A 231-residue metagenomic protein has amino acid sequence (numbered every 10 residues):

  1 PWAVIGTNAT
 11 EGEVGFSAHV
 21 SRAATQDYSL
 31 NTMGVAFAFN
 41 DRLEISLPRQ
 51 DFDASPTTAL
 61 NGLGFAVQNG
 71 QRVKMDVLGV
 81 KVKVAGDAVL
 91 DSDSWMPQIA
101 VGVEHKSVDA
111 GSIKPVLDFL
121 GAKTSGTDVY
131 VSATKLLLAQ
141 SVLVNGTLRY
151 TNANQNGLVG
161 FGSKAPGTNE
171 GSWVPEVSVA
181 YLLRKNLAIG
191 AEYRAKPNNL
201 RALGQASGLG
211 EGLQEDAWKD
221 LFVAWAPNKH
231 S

Functional and structural regions predicted by a protein language model:
P1-V129, T134-V142, N152, N199 (+1 more regions): Transmembrane beta-barrel domains of Gram-negative outer membranes and organellar outer membranes
S46, A139, L143-Q155, V177-V179 (+2 more regions): Mobile, glycine-rich extracellular loop/lid and propeptide segments that shape or gate substrate/ligand access
S55, Q155-G157, F161: Surface-exposed beta-strand-turn/loop segments characteristic of Gram-negative outer-membrane beta-barrels
E104-K106, L136, T147-T151, L182-R184 (+1 more regions): Histidine- and/or cysteine-centered catalytic micro-motif in compact active-site loops
P115-T124, L148-Y150, V159-E170: Short, surface-exposed, charged loop/turn segments at secondary-structure junctions
V159, S163-S231: Outer membrane beta-barrel transmembrane domains
